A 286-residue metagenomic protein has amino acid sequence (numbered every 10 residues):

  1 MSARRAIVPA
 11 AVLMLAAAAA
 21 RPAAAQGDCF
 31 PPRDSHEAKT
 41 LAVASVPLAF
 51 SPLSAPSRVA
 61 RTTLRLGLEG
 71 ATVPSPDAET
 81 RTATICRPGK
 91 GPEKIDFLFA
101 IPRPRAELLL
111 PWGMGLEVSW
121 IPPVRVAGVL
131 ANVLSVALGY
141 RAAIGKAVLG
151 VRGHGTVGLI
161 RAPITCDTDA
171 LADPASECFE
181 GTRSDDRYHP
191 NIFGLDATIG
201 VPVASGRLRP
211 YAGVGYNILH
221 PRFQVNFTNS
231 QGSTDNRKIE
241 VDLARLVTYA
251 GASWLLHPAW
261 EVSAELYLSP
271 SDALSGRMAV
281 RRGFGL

Functional and structural regions predicted by a protein language model:
A25-G145, G158: Transmembrane beta-barrel domains of Gram-negative outer membranes and organellar outer membranes
G27-C29, D242-L286: Predominantly the C-terminal beta-signal and adjacent terminal strand-loop region of outer-membrane beta-barrel
A55, L68, P104-L110, V136-A142 (+5 more regions): Residues on the lipid-exposed face of transmembrane beta-strands in outer-membrane beta-barrel proteins
A60-T62, F97-P102, L130-L134, A147 (+3 more regions): Residues that define the transmembrane beta-barrel architecture of outer-membrane proteins
G70-P74, W120-R125, A142, G155-P163 (+3 more regions): Transmembrane beta-strands of outer-membrane beta-barrel pores
D77-A83, P88-F97, R125-V129, V157-N191 (+2 more regions): Extracellular/periplasm-exposed beta-strand and loop segments of Gram-negative cell-envelope proteins, dominated by
W112-V118, G145-L149, R207-L208, P258-A264 (+1 more regions): Repeated loop/turn-to-beta-strand initiation elements of outer-membrane beta-barrel proteins
M114-V126, L134-V136, N217, A250 (+2 more regions): Transmembrane beta-strand segments that form the barrel wall of outer-membrane beta-barrel proteins
